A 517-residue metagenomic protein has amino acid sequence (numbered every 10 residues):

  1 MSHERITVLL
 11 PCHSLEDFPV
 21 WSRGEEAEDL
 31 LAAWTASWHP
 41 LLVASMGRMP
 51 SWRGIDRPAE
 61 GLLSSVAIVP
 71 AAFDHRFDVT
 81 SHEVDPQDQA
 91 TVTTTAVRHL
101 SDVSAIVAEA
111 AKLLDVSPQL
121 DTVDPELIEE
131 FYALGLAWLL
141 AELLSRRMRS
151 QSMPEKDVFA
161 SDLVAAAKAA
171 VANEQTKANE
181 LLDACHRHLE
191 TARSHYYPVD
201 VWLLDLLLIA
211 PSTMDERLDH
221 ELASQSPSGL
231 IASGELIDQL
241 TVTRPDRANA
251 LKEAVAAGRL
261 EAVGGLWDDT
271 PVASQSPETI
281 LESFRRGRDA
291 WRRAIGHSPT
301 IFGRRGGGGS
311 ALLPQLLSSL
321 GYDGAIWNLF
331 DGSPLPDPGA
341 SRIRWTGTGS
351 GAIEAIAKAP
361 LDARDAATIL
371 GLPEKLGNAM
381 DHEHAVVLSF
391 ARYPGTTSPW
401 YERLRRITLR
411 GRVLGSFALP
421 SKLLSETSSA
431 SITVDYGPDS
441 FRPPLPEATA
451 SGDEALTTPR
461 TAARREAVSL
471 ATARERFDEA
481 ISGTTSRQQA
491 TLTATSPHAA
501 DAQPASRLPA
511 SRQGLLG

Functional and structural regions predicted by a protein language model:
M1-L515: Catalytic-domain carbohydrate-binding cleft regions of carbohydrate-active enzymes
